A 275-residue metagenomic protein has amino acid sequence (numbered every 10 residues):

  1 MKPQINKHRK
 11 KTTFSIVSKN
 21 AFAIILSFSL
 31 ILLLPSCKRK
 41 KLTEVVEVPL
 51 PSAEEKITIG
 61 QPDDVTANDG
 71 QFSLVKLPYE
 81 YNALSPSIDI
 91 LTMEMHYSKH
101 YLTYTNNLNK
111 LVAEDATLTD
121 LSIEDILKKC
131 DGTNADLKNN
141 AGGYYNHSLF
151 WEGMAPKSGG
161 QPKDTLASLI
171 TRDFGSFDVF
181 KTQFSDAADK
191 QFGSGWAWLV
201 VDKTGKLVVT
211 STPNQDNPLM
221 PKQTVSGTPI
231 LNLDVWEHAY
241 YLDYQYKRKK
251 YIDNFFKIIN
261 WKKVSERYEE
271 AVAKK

Functional and structural regions predicted by a protein language model:
M1-S18: N-terminal secretory signal peptides that target proteins for export/translocation
L33-S36: C-terminal motif of bacterial Sec signal peptides marking the signal peptidase cleavage site
K38-K40: Bacterial signal peptide processing site
I57-E80: Acidic, low-complexity proline/glycine-rich segments
A67, K99, K110-D120, E124-S211: All-alpha RGS (Regulator of G-protein Signaling) helical domain and cognate RGS-like helical scaffolds
P78-T92: Acidic/histidine-rich, surface-exposed loop or edge segments in extracytoplasmic proteins
A188-D189, S194-Q245, D253-I258: An amphipathic alpha-helical core segment
Y246, K250-K275: N-terminal targeting pre-sequences for secretion and organelle import
